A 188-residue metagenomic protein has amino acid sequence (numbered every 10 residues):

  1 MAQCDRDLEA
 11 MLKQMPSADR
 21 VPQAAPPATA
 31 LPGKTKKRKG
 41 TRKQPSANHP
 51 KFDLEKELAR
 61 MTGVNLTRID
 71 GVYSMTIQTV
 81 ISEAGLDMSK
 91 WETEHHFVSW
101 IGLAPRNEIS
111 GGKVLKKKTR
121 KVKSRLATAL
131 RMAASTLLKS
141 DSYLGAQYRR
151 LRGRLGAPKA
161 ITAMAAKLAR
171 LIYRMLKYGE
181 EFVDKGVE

Functional and structural regions predicted by a protein language model:
M1-E188: A detector of single, family-specific signature residues that are central to catalytic or substrate-handling motifs
